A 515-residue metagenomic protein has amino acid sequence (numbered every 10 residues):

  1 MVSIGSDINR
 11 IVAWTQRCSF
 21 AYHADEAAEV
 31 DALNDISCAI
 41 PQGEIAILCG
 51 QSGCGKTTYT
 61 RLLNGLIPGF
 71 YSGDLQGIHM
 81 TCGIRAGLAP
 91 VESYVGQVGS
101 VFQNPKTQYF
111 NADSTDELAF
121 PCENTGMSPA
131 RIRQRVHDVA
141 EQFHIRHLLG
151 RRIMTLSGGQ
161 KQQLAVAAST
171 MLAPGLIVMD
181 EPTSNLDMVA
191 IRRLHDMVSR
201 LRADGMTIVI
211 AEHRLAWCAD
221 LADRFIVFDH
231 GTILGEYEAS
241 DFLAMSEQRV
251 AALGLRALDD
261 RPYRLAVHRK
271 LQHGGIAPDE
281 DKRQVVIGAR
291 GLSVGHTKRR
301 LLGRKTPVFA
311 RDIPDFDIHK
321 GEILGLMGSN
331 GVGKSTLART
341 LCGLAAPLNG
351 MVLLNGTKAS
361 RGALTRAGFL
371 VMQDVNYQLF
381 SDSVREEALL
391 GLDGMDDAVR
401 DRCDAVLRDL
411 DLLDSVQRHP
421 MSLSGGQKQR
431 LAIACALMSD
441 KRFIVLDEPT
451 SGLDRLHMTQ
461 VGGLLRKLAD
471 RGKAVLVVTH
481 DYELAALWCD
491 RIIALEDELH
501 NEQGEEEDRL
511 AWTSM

Functional and structural regions predicted by a protein language model:
C49-Q51, M327-S329: The feature captures the beta-strand-to-loop junction immediately N-terminal to the Walker
N64, C342: Helix-to-loop junction immediately C-terminal to a conserved catalytic motif
S72-R85, G350-L364: Conserved ABC transporter NBD signature motif
A130-L148, A398-S415: Conserved ABC ATPase "signature" region
R152-L156, H419-L423, Q427: Conserved ABC ATPase signature
I177-D180, I444-D447: Catalytic Walker B motif of ABC-type/P-loop ATPase nucleotide-binding domains
E212-H213, T479-H480: H-loop/switch region of ABC-family ATPase nucleotide-binding domains
